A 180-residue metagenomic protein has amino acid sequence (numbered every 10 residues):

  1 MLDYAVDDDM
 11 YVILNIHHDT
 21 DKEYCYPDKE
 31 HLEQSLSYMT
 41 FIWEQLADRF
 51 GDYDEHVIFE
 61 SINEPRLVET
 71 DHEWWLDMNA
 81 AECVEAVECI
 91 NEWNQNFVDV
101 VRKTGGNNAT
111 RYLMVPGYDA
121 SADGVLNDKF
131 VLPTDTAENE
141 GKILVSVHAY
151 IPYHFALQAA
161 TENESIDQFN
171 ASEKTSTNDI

Functional and structural regions predicted by a protein language model:
M1-Y11: N-terminal carbohydrate-binding/catalytic regions of secreted carbohydrate-active enzymes
M10-D21, E55-S61: Short beta-strand segments at enzyme active-site cores
E23-C25: Outer-membrane beta-barrel proteins
P27, L36-I180: Active-site region of glycoside hydrolase catalytic domains
